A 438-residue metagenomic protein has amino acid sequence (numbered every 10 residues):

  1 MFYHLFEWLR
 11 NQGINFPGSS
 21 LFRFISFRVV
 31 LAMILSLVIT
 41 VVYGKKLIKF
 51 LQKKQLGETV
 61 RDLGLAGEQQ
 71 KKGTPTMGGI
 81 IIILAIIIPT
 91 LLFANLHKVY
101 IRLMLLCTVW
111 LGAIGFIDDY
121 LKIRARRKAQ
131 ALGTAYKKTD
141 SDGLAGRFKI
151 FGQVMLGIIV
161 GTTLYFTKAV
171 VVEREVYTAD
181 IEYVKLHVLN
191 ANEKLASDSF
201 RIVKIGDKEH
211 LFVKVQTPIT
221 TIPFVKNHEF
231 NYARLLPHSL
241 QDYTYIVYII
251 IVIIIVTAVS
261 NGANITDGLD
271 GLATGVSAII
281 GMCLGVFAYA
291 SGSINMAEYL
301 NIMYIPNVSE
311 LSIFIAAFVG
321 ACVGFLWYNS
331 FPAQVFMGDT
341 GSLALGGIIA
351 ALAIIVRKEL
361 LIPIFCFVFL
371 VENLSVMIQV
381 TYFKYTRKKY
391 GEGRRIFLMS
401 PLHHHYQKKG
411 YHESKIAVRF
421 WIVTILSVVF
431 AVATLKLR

Functional and structural regions predicted by a protein language model:
F2-L374: "…together with the soluble PPM/PP2C metallo-phosphatase catalytic core" -> "…together with the soluble PPM/PP2C
K45, K53-E58, V213, I219 (+1 more regions): Membrane-proximal soluble regions of multi-pass membrane proteins
V99-Y100, N373, H404, T434-R438: Hydrophobic transmembrane alpha-helix bundles
A169, R174, V432-R438: Juxtamembrane boundary at the C-terminal end of a transmembrane helix
K415-L435: Final/C-terminal transmembrane alpha-helix of multipass membrane proteins
